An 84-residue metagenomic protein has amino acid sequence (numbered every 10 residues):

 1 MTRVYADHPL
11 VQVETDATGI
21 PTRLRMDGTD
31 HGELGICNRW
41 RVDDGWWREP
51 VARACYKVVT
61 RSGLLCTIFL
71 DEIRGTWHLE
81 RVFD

Functional and structural regions predicted by a protein language model:
M1-D84: Non-catalytic peripheral regions of nucleotide-handling enzymes
